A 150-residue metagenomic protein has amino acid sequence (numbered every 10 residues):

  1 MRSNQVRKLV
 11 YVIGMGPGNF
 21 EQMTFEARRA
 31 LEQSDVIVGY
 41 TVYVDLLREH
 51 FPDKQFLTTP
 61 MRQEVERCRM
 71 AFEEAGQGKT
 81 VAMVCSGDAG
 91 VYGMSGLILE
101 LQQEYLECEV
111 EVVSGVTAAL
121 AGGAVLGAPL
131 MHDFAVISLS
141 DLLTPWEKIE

Functional and structural regions predicted by a protein language model:
M1-V116, A121: Class I S-adenosyl-L-methionine
G123-I149: Short, glycine-/small-residue-rich phosphate/pyrophosphate-handling segment
